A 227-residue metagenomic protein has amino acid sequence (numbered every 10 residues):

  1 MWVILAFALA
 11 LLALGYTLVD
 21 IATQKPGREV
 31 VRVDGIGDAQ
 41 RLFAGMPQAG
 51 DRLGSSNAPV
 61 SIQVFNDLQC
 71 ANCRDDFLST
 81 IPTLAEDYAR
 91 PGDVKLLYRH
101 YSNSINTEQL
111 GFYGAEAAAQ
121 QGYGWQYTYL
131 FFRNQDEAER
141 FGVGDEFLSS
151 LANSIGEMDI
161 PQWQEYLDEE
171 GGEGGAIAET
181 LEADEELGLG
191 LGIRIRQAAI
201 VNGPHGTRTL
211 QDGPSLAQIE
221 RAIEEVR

Functional and structural regions predicted by a protein language model:
M1-T23, G27-V31, N153-R227: C-terminal cap of thioredoxin/glutaredoxin-like
E29-Q48: Short extracytoplasmic/periplasmic juxtamembrane "stem" segments immediately C-terminal to an N-terminal membrane anchor
F43-V60: A short beta-strand-turn-helix
Q48, T80-P82, E186: Alpha-helical scaffolding within the catalytic cores of extracellular/periplasmic polymer-degrading hydrolases
R52-L53, C70, H205: PAS/PAS-like sensory domain loop/N-cap motif
R52-S55, E86, G190-L191: Short secondary-structure boundary/capping segments
S55, V64, D212-G213: Conserved strand-loop elements at the edges of beta-sheets that form or border functional pockets
A58, Q63-N153: Structural alpha/beta surface segment adjacent to cysteine/selenocysteine redox centers across thiol/disulfide enzymes
